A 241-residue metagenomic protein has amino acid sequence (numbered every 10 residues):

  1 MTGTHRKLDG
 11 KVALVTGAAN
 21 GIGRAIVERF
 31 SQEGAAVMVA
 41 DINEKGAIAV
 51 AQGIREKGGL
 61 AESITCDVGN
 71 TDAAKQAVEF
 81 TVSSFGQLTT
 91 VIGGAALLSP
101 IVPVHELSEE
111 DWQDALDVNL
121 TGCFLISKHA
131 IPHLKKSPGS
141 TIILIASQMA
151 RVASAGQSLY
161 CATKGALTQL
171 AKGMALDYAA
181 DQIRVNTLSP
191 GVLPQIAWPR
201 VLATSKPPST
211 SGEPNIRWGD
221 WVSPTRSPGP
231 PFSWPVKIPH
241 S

Functional and structural regions predicted by a protein language model:
H5-M38: Canonical Rossmann dinucleotide-binding motif of NAD(H)/NADP(H)-dependent dehydrogenases/reductases, specifically
V102-V104, S108-L116, G212: Substrate-binding pocket helix/loop in short-chain dehydrogenase/reductase
H105, V152-S158, A180-D181, G219 (+1 more regions): Active-site loop immediately N-terminal to the catalytic Tyr-X3-Lys motif of short-chain dehydrogenase/reductase
F124, D220-S241: C-terminal substrate-recognition "lid" of short-chain dehydrogenase/reductases
S127, T163, A171: Active-site helix of classical SDR
P132, L176-A180, H240: Alpha-helical segment proximal to the catalytic Tyr-Lys
S147: Residue(s) in the substrate-gating loop at a strand-loop-helix junction that position the organic substrate next
